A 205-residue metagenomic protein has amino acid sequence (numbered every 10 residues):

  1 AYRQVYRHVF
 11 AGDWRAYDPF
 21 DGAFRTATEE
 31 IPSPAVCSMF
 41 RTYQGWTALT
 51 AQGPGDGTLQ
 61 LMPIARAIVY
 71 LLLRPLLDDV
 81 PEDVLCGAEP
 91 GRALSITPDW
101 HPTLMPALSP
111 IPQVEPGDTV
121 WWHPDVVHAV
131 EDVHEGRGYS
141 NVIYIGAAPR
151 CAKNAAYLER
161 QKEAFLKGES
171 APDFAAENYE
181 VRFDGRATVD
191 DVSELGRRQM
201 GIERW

Functional and structural regions predicted by a protein language model:
A1-T97, M105-P112, E131-R137, N141 (+1 more regions): Non-heme Fe(II) oxygenase catalytic core, chiefly the N-lobe of the double-stranded beta-helix
L77-V127, D132-W205: Conserved double-stranded beta-helix
